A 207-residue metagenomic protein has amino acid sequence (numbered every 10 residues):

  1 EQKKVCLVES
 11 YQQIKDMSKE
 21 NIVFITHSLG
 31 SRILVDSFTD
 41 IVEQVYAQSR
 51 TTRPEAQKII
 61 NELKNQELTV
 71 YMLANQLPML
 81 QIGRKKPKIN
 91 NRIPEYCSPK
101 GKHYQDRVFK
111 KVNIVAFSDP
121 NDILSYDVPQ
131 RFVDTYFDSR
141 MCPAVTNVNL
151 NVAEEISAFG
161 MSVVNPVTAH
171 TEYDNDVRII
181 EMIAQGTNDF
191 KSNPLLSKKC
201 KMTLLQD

Functional and structural regions predicted by a protein language model:
E1-K111: Serine-dependent carboxylesterase/thioesterase catalytic core of lipase-like alpha/beta-hydrolase/SGNH enzymes
K64-D207: Lipolytic serine-hydrolase domain surface
